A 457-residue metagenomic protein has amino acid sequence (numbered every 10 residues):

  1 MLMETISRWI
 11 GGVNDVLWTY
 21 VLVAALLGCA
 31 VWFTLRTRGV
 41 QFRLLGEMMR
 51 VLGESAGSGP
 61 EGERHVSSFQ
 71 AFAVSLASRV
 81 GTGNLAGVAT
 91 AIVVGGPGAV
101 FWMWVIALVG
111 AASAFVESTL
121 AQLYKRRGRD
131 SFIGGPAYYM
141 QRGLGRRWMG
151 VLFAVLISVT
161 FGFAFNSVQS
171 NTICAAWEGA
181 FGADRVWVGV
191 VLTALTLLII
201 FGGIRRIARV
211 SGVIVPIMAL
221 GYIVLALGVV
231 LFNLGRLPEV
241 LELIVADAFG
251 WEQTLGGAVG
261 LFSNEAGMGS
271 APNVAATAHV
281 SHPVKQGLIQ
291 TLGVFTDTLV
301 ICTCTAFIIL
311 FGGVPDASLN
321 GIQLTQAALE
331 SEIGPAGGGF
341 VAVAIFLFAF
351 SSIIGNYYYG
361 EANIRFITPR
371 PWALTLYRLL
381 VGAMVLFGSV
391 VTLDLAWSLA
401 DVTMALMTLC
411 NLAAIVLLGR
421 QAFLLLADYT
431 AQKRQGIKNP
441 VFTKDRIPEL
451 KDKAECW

Functional and structural regions predicted by a protein language model:
M1-T82, I92-A99, G110, V416-W457: N-terminal alpha-helical transmembrane segments of multi-pass membrane transport and channel/translocase proteins
I6, R36-Q41, G83-V88, P97 (+6 more regions): Transmembrane helix-loop junctions in multi-pass membrane proteins
A25-W32, T37-M49, N171-W177, D184-V245 (+2 more regions): Membrane-interface loop-to-helix entry segments
C29-T34, I106-D130, P136-A137, Q141-I200 (+1 more regions): Helix-loop-helix module between adjacent transmembrane segments
G39-S67, G87-I92, G96-V100, W104 (+5 more regions): Flexible loop linkers connecting adjacent transmembrane helices in multi-pass alpha-helical membrane transporters
S58-H65, G96-V105, I133-R142, R146-A154 (+3 more regions): Membrane-interface alpha-helices at helix entry/exit sites of multi-pass transporters
G59-I92, L120-L123, R129-A137, Q141 (+1 more regions): Alpha-helical membrane segments and immediately flanking helix-loop junctions that form or couple to the substrate/ion
F115-L123, R129, L225-L243, W251-G256 (+3 more regions): Extracellular/periplasmic helix-exit of transmembrane alpha-helices
